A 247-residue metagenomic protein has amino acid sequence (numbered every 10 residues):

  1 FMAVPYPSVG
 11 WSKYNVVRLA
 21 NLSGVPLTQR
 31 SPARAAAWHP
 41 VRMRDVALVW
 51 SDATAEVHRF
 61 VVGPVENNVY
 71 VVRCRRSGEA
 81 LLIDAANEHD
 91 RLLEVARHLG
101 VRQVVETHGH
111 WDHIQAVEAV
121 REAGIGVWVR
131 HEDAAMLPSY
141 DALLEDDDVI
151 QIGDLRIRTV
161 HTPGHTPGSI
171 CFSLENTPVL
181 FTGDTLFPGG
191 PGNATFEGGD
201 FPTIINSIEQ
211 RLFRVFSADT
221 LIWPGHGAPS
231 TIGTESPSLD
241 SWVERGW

Functional and structural regions predicted by a protein language model:
P5-T54, R73, E79-A85, F181: Metallo-beta-lactamase
V9, E66, S77-A80, N87-R158 (+1 more regions): Active-site HxH/HxHxD metal-binding segment of metal-dependent hydrolases
D45-L99, F172-G183: Conserved beta-strand hairpin/beta-sheet module of binuclear metal-dependent hydrolase folds, prominently
E56-F60, D146, T159-V160: Short, P/G- and charge-enriched loop/turn segments at secondary-structure junctions
F60-V62, D141, H161-P163: Short Gly/Pro-enriched turn/cap motifs at secondary-structure boundaries
L82-I83, R102-H110, V127-H131, T162-G164 (+3 more regions): Active-site neighborhood of phospho(di)ester-bond hydrolases with catalytic His/Asp-centered motifs
R156, T166-W247: Metallo-beta-lactamase
